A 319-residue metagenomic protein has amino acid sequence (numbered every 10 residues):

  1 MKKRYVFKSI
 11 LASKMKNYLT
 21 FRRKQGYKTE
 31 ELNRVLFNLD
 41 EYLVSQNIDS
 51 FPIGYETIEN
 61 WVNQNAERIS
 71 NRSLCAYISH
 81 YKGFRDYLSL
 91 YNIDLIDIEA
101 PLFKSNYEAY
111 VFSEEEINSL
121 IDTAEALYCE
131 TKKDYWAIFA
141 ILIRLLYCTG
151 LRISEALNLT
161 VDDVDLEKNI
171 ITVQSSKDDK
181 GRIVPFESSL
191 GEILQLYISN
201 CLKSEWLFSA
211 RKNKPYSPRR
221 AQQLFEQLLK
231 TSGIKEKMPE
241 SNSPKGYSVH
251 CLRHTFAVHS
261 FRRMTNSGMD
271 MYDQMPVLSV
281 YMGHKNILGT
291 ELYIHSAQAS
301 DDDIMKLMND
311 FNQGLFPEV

Functional and structural regions predicted by a protein language model:
M1-V319: Conserved catalytic core of the tyrosine transesterase superfamily
